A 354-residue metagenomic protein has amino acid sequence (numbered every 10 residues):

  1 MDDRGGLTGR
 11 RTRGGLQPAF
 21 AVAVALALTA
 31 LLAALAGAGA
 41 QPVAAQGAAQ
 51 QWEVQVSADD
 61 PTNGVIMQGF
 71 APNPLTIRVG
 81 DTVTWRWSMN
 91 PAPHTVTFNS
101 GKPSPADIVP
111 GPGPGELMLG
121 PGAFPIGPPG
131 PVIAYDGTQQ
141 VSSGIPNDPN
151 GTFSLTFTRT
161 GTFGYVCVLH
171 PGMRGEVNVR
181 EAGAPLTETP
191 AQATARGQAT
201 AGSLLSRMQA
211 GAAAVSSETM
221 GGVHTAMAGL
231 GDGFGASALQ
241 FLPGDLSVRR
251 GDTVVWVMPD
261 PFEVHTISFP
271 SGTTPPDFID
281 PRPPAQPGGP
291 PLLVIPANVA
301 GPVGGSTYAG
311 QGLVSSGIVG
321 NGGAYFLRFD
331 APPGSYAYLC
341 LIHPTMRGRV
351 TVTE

Functional and structural regions predicted by a protein language model:
M1, V22-V24, V43: Short hydrophobic transmembrane-like helices used for membrane targeting/insertion
M1-F20: N-terminal secretory signal peptides that target proteins for export/translocation
V22-G37: Bacterial N-terminal signal peptides
G39-E354: Extracytoplasmic copper-binding redox domains, predominantly the cupredoxin/blue-copper superfamily
